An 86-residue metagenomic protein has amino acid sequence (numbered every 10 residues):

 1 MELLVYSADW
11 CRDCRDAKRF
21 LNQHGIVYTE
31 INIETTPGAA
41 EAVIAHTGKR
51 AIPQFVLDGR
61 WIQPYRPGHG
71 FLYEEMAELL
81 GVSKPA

Functional and structural regions predicted by a protein language model:
M1-V27: Local sequence-structure signature of Cys/Sec-based thiol-disulfide redox active-site neighborhoods
R12, E34, Q63: Nucleotide phosphate-binding site architecture
R12, G38, F71: Short alpha-helical
Y28-E30, W61: Conserved beta-strand scaffold positions in the cores of enzyme catalytic domains, especially in NTP/NDP-utilizing
N32-R50, V56, A77-K84: Thioredoxin-like thiol-disulfide oxidoreductase module
I44-A51, I62-G68: Thiol/disulfide oxidoreductase modules built on the thioredoxin-like
L57-A86: Non-catalytic, surface beta->alpha helical segment in thiol-disulfide oxidoreductase systems
